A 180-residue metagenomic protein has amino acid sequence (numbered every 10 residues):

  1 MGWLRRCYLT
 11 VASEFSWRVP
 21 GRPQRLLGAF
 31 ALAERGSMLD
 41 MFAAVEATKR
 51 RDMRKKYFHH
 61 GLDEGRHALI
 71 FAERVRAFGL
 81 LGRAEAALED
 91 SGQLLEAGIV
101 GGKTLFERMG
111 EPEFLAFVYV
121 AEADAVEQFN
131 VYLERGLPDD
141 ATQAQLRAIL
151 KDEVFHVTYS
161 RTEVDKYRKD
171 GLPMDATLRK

Functional and structural regions predicted by a protein language model:
M1-K180: Non-heme di-metal
